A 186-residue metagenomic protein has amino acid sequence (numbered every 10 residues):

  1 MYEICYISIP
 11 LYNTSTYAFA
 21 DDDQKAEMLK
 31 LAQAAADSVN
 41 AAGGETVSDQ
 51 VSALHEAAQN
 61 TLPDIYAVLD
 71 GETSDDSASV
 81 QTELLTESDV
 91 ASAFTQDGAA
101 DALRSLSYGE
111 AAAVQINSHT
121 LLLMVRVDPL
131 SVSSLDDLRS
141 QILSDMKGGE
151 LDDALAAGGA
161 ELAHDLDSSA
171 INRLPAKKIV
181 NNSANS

Functional and structural regions predicted by a protein language model:
M1-S38, D89-S186: PPIase-associated folding chaperone regions across multiple families
S38-Q96, D137: Peptidyl-prolyl cis-trans isomerase
